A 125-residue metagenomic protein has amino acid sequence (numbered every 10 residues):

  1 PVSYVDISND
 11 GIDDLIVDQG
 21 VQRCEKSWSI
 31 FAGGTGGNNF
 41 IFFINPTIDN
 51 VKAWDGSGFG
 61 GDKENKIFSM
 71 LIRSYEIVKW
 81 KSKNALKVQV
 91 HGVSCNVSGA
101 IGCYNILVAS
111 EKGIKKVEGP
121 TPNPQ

Functional and structural regions predicted by a protein language model:
P1-I7, P124-Q125: Terminal domain-start segments
Y4-D10, A32-G33: Short secondary-structure boundary/capping segments within folded domains
I7-G20, K81-H91: Acidic/hydrophobic-patterned starts of short beta strands in beta-sheet-rich repeat architectures
D14, K52-W54, K115-V117: Generic structural signal for well-ordered beta-strand positions
Q19-R23, I44-I48, Q89-N96: Short, flexible beta-strand-to-coil junctions
E25-S57, N105-K112: Beta-propeller blade repeat segments, especially FG-GAP/WD-type strand-to-loop junctions in 6- to 7-bladed propeller
G60: Surface loop/turn signatures of beta-propeller and other carbohydrate-active proteins
E64-Q125: Acidic, small-residue rich beta-repeat scaffolds with periodic aromatic anchors
